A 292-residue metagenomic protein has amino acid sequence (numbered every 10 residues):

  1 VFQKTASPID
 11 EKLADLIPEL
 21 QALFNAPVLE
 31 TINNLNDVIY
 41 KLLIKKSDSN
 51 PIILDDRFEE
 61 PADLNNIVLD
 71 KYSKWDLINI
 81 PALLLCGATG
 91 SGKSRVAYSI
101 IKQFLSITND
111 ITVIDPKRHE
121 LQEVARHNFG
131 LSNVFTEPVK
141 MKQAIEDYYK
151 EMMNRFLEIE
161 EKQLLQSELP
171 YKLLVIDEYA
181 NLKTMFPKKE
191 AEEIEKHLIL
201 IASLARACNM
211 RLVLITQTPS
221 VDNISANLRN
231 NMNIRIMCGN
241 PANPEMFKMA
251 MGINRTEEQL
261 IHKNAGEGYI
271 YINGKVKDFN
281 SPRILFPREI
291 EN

Functional and structural regions predicted by a protein language model:
V1-D63: N-terminal "pre-motor" subdomain/linker immediately upstream of P-loop NTPase catalytic cores
V1-T5, L29-L43, P241-N292: Phosphate-binding and hydrolysis-coupling loops of NTP-dependent motor/remodeling domains
K4-K12, Q166-S167, S220-N223: Short acidic, glycine/proline-enriched loop segments that cap or flank alpha-helices
D10-L13, K93, M246: Active-site-adjacent loop/helix micro-motif of nuclease/hydrolase catalytic cores
P51-E158, K172-L173, A180-A242, A250 (+3 more regions): P-loop NTPase catalytic phosphate-binding loop
Q163-L164, A180: Alpha-helical transmembrane segments forming the membrane-embedded cores of inner-membrane proteins across
L164-K172: Short basic/glycine-enriched coil/helix segment immediately N-terminal to the Walker B
